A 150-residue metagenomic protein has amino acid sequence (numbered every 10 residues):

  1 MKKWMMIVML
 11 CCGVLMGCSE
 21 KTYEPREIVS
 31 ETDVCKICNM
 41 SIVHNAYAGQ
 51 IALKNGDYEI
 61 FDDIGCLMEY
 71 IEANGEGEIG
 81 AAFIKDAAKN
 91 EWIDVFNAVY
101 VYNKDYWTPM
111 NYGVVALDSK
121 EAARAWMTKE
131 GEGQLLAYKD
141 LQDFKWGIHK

Functional and structural regions predicted by a protein language model:
M1-W4: Positively charged n-region of N-terminal signal peptides that target proteins for export
V14-G17: C-terminal motif of bacterial Sec signal peptides marking the signal peptidase cleavage site
S19-K21: Bacterial signal peptide processing site
E24-E31: Short, flexible, mixed-charge glycine/proline-rich loop motifs that serve as phosphate/nucleic-acid-contacting
E31-E76: Post-signal-peptide N-terminal segment of Sec-exported extracytoplasmic proteins
H44-N55, I93-P109: Short aromatic-glycine-(Arg/Gly/Cys) micro-motifs in beta-strand/loop hairpins
E59-D94, V99-Y100: Mature extracytoplasmic domains of secretory-pathway proteins
D118-K150: C-terminal partner/receptor-binding element of secreted or periplasmic proteins
